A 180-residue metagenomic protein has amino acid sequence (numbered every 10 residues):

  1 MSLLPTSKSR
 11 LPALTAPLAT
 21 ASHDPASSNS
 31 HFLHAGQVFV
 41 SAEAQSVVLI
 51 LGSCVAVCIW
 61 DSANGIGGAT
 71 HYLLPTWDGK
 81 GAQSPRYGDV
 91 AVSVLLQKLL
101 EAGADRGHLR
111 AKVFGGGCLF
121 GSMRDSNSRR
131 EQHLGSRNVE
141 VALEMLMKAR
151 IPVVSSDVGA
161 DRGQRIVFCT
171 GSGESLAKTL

Functional and structural regions predicted by a protein language model:
P5, R10, R106-K112: Internal alpha/beta core interface subdomains
R10-L49: Phosphate-centric recognition/catalysis
A42, D61-G65, C169-S172: Short acidic-glycine loop/turn motifs at beta-strand connectors
S53-D61, Q164-F168: Short beta-strand scaffold segments in enzyme catalytic cores
V57-D105, K112: Glycine- and Gly-Pro-enriched alpha-helical subdomains that act as flexible, kink-prone "lid/hinge" or packing modules
S93, K98-R110, F120-E144: Feature captures the catalytic cores and cofactor-binding loops of soluble hydro-lyases/lyases that act on carboxylate
V113-G117: Glycine-rich beta-strand-to-loop/alpha-helix junction loops that act as flexible
E131-L180: Divalent-metal-activated hydrolytic enzyme cores
